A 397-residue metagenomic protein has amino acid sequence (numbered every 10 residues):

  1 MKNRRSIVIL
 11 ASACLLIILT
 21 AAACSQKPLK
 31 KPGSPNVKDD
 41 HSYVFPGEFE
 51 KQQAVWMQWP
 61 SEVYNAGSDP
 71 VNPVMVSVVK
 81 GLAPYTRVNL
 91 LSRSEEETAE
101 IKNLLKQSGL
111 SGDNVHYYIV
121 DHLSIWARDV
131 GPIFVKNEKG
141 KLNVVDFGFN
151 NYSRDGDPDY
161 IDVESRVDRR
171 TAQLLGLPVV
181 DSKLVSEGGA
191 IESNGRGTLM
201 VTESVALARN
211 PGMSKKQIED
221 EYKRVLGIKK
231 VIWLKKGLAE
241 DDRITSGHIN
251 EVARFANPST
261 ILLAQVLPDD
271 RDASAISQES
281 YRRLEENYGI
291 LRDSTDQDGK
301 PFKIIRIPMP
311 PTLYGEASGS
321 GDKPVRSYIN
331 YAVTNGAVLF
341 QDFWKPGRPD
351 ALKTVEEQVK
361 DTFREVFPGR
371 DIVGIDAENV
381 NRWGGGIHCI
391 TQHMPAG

Functional and structural regions predicted by a protein language model:
K2-A11: Bacterial N-terminal signal peptides that target proteins for export
A11-C14, A172: Nucleic acid-machinery interaction/catalytic patches
T20-A23: C-terminal motif of bacterial Sec signal peptides marking the signal peptidase cleavage site
S25-K27: Bacterial signal peptide processing site
L29-G397: The feature marks the mature, well-folded catalytic cores of soluble enzymes
